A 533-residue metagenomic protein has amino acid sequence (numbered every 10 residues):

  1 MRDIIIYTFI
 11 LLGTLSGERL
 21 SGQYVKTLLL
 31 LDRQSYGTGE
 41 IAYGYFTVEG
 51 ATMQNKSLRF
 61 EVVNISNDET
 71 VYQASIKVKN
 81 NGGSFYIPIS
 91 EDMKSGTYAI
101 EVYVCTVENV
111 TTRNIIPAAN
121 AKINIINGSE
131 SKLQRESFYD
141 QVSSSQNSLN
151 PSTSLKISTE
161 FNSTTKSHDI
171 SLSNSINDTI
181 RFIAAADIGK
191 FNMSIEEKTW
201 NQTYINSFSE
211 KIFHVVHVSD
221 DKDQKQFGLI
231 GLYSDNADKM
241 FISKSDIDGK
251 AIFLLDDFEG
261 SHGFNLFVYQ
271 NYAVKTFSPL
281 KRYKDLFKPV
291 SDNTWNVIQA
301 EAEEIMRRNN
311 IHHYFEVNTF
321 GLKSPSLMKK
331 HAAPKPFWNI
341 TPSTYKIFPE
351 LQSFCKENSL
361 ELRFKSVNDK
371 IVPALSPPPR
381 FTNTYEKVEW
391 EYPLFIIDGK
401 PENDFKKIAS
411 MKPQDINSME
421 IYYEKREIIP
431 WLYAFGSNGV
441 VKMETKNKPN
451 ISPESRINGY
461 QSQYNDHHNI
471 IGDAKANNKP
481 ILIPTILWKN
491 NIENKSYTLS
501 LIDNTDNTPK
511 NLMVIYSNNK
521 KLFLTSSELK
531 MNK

Functional and structural regions predicted by a protein language model:
M1-V25, I170-N174: Bacterial Sec-dependent N-terminal signal peptides
Q23-K26, Q34-K77: Contiguous segments within soluble domain cores/interaction surfaces
G37, S90-S95, V104-N236, K244-D246 (+6 more regions): Surface-exposed, low-complexity/disordered segments and acidic/polar micro-motifs at processing/linker regions
R59-V63, I183, G231, L394: Beta-strand signatures of extracellular beta-sandwich domains
S75-K79, F241-I247: Short beta-strand segments within Ig-like beta-sandwich modules, predominantly Fibronectin type-III
G83-I87, A251-F253, Y497-L499: Short strand-edge motifs at loop-to-beta-strand transitions and within beta-strands of extracellular beta-rich domains
P373-Y423, E454: Periplasmic plug
